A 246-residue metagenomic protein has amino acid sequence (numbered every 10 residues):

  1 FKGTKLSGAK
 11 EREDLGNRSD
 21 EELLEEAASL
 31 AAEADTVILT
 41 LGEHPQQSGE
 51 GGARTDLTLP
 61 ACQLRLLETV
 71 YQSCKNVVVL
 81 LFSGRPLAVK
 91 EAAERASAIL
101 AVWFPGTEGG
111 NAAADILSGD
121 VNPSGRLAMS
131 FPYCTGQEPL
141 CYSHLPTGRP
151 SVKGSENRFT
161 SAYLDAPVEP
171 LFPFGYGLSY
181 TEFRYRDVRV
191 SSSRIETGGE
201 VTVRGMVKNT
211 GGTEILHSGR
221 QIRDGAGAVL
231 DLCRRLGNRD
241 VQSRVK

Functional and structural regions predicted by a protein language model:
F1-L15, F82-I215: Secreted, periplasmic, or luminal enzymes acting at the cell surface/secretory milieu
S19, G51-T55, E94-W103, L145 (+1 more regions): Short beta-alpha connecting loops at secondary-structure transitions that line or flank enzyme active sites
A34: An anion/phosphate-binding loop that grips the pyrophosphate of nucleotide cofactors and donors
L41-A61: Glycine/threonine-rich flexible loop motifs
Q63-L67, V77, I99, A113: Extended, hydrophobic alpha-helical segments in both membrane/secreted and soluble proteins
Q72-V77, A96: A short helix->loop->beta-strand "cap" motif at the edges of active sites that frequently abuts
G219-Q221, G225-K246: Intrinsically disordered, low-complexity Pro/Gly/Ser/Thr-rich segments with frequent PxxP/GP/PP motifs and embedded
